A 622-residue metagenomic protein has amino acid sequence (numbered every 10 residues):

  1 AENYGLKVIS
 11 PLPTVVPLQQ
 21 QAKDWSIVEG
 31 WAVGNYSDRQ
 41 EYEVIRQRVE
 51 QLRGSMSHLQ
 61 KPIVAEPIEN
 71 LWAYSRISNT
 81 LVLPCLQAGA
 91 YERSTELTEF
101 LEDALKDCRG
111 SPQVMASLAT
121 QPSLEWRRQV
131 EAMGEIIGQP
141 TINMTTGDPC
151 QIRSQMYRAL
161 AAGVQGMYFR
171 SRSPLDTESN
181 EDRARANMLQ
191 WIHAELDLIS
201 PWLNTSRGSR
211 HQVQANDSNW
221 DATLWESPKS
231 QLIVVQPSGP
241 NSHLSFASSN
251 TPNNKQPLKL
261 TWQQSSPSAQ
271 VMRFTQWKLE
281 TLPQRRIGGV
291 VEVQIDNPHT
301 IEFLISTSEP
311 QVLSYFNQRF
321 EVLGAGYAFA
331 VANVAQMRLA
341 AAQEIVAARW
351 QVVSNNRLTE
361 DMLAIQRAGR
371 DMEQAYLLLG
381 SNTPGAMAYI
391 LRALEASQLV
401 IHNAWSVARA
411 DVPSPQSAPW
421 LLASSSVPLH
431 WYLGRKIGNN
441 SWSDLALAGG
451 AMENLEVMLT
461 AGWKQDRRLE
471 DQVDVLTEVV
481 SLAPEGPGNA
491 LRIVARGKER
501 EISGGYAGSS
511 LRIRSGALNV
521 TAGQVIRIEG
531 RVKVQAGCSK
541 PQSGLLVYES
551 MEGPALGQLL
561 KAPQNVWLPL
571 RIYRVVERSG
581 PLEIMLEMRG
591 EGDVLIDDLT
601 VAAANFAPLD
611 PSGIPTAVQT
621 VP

Functional and structural regions predicted by a protein language model:
A1-P252, P257-S266, M272, L279-T281 (+2 more regions): Glycan-processing catalytic domains of CAZymes
K7-I9, T80, G166, D221-W225 (+14 more regions): Ordered hydrophobic segments in well-structured contexts
G34, A119, Q236-S238, Q263 (+6 more regions): Structured loops at beta-to-helix junctions and adjacent beta-edge loops in soluble globular domains
R172, W405-Q416, P611: Structured alpha-helical bundle/scaffold domains in large eukaryotic membrane-trafficking regulators
S173-D176, L379, M588-E591: A short, acidic, flexible beta-alpha connecting loop/helix-capping segment that sits on the rim of active
A186-P201, S397, A408-R409, P415-L422: A eukaryote-biased signal for short, well-structured alpha-helical docking elements
P228-L377, N382-R409, W420, S424 (+6 more regions): C-terminal beta-sandwich/jelly-roll accessory domains of carbohydrate-active enzymes
W420-P622: Extracellular and organelle-lumenal recognition/adhesion modules and their flexible linkers in secreted
